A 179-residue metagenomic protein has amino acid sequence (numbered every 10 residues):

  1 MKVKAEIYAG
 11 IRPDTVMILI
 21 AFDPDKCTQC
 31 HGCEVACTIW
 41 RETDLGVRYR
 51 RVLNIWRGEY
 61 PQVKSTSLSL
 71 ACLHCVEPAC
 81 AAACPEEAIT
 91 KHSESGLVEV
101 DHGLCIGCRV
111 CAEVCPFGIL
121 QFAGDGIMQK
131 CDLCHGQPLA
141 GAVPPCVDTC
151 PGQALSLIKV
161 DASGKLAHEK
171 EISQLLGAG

Functional and structural regions predicted by a protein language model:
V3-T15, R48-H74, P78-A81, H102-L104 (+1 more regions): Flanking helices and flexible, charged tails adjoining ferredoxin-like Fe-S electron-transfer domains in multi-subunit
M17-C27, S65: Immediate flanking context of iron-sulfur cluster ligation sites
P24, E86, H102: Aromatic-flanked redox-active Cys/Sec active sites in thiol-based oxidoreductases, especially the WC-centered
T28-H31, R109: Conserved active-site region of classical short-chain dehydrogenase/reductase
C30, A36, A83, I158: Residues that scaffold the ATP/ADP-binding catalytic core of kinase and kinase-like folds
H31-V35, I39, L45, N54-P61: A positional/architectural concept
E42, I89, A154-L155: Activation segment of ePK-like protein kinases, specifically the conserved APE
H74-L97: Ordered, amphipathic secondary-structure segments that act as subunit-interaction surfaces in large macromolecular
